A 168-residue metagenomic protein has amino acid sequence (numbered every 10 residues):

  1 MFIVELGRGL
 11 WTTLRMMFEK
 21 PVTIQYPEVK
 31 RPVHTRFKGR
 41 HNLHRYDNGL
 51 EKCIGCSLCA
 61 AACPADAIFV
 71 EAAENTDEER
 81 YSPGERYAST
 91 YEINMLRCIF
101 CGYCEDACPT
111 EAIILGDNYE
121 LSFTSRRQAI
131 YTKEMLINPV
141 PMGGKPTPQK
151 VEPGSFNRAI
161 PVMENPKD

Functional and structural regions predicted by a protein language model:
M1-L6, P27, E79-D168: Flanking helices and flexible, charged tails adjoining ferredoxin-like Fe-S electron-transfer domains in multi-subunit
M1-Q25: A transmembrane-helix-recognition feature enriched in membrane-embedded lipid enzymes and envelope glyco-/phospholipid
P21-I54: Short linear elements at protein peripheries
N42-D66, T90-E111: Cysteine-centered iron-sulfur cluster-binding motifs in ferredoxin-type domains/subunits of redox enzymes
I68-D77: Zn2+-dependent peptidoglycan hydrolase active-site motif and core
